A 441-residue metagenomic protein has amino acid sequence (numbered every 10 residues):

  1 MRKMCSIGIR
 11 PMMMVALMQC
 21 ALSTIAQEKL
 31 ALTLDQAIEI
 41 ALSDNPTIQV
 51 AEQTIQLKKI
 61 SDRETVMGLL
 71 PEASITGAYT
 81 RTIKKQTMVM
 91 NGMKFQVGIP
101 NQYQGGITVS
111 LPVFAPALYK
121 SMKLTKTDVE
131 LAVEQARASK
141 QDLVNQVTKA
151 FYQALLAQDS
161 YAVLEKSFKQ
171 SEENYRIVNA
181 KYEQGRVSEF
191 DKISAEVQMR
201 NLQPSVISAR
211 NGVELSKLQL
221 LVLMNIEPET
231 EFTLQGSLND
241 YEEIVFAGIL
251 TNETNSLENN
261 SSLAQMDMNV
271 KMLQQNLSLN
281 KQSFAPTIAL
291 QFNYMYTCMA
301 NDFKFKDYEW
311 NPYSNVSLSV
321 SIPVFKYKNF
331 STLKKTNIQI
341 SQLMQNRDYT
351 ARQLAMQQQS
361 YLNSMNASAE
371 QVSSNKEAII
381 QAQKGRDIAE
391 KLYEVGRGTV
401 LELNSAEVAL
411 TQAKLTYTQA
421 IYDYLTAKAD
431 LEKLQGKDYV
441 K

Functional and structural regions predicted by a protein language model:
M1-M13: Bacterial N-terminal signal peptides that target proteins for export
A21-S23: N-terminal signal peptide c-region/cleavage motif recognized by signal peptidases
I25-Q27, I38, P228, T416-K441: Acidic, low-complexity, intrinsically disordered peripheral segments
A26-S74, A78, K84, P228-K271 (+2 more regions): Bacterial Sec-pathway N-terminal export signals of envelope proteins
E28-K29, T76-L111, G236-V245, Q291-F325 (+1 more regions): Small/polar, glycine/serine/threonine/aspartate-rich low-complexity segments that form flexible
L32, D142-L257, S364, S368 (+1 more regions): Periplasmic alpha-helical coiled-coil/stalk elements that build and connect Gram-negative outer-membrane
Q49-Q53, V66-M67, V113-K140, F190 (+4 more regions): Sec/SRP-type N-terminal targeting helices
Y182-R186, Y393-R397, L434: A short glycine-centered flexible hinge/capping loop motif at secondary-structure junctions
